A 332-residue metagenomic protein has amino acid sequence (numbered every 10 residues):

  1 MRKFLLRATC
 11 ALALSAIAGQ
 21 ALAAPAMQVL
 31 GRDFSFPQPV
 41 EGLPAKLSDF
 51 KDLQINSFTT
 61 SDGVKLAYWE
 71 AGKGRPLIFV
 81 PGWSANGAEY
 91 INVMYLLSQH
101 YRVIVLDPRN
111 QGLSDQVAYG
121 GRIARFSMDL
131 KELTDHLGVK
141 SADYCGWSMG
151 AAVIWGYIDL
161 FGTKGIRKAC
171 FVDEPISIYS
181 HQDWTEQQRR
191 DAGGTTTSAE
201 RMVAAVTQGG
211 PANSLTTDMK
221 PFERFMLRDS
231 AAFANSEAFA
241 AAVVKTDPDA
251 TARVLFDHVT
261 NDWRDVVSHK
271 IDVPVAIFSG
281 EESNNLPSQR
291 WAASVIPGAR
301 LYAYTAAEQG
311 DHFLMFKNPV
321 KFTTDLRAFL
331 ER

Functional and structural regions predicted by a protein language model:
R2-L6, L22-L77, Q99-Y101, V139 (+3 more regions): Alpha/beta-hydrolase fold catalytic core
S61, W69, V105-M149, L160 (+2 more regions): Active-site loop/oxyanion-hole signature of alpha/beta-hydrolase fold enzymes
S61-Q116: Conserved HGGG/HGGXW glycine-rich cap/lid loop of the alpha/beta-hydrolase fold
S84, P108-G112, A151, I176 (+1 more regions): Alpha/beta-hydrolase active-site loop signature
W155, I166-Q208: Flexible "cap/lid" loop of the alpha/beta hydrolase fold
K245-S294: Conserved serine/cysteine hydrolase catalytic core
A299-R332: Catalytic active-site module of serine/aspartate enzymes centered on a nucleophile-bearing elbow/loop
